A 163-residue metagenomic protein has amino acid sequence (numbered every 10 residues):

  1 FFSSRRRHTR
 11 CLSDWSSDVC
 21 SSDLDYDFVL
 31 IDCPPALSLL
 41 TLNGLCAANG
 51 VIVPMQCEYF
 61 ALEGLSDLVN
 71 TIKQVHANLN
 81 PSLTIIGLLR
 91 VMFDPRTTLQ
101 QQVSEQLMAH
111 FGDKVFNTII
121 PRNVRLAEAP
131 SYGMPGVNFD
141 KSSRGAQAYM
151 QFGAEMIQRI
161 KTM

Functional and structural regions predicted by a protein language model:
F1-C20: Single conserved hydrophobic/aromatic residue that forms the stacking wall/gate of nucleotide- or nucleobase-binding
F2, P121, A127, V137: Nucleotide phosphate-binding site architecture
C11, T118, R122, K141: Active-site donor-binding loop signature of nucleotide-sugar glycosyltransferases
S17, L99, R144-A148: Soluble or luminal CAZymes and related metallo-dependent hydrolases
D23-V124: Conserved catalytic-core segment of NTP-binding enzymes
P130-Q147: C-terminal boundary of histidine-terminating zinc-finger modules
A146-I157: Short, amphipathic alpha-helical "lid/cap" segments that border enzyme active or binding sites
Q158-M163: Generic C-terminal helix-cap and adjacent flexible tail
